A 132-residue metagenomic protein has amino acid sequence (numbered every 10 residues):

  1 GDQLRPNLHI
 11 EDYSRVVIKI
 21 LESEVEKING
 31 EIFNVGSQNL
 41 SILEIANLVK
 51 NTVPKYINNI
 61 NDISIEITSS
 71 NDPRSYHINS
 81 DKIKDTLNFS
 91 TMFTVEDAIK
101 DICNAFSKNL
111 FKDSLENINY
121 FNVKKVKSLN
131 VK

Functional and structural regions predicted by a protein language model:
D2-K132: C-terminal substrate-binding subdomain of Rossmann-fold SDR/epimerase-dehydratase oxidoreductases
